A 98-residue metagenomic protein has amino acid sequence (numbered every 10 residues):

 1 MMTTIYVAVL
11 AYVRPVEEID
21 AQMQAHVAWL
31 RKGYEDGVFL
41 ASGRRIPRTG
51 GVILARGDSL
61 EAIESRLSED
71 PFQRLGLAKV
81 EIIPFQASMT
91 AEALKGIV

Functional and structural regions predicted by a protein language model:
M1-V98: Conserved, structured core segments of small domains
